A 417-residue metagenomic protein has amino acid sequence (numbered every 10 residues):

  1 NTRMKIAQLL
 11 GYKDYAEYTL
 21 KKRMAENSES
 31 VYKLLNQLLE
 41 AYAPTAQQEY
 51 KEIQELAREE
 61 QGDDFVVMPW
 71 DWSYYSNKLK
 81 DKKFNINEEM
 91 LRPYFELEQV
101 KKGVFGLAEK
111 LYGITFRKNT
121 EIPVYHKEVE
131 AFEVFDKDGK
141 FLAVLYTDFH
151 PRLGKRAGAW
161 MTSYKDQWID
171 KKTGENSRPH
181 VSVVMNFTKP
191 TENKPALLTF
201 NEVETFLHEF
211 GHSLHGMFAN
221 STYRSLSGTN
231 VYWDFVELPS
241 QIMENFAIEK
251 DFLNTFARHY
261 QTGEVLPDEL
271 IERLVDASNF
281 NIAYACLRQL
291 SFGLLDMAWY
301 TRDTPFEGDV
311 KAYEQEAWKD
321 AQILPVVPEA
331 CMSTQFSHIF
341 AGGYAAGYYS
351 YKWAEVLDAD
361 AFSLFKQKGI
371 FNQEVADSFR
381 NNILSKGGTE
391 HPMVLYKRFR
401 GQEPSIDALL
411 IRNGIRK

Functional and structural regions predicted by a protein language model:
N1-T2, G387: Short, 15-30-residue, compositionally biased linear elements with alpha-helical propensity or flexible coil
T2, I6-F187, V236, N245-L294 (+3 more regions): Active-site-proximal, well-structured secondary-structure segments within enzyme catalytic domains
N27-S28, P190-P195, R224: Short small-residue beta-strand/loop micro-motif enriched in glycine and branched aliphatics
K82, Q99, G103-F116, I122-E128 (+6 more regions): C-terminal, non-catalytic "cap/extension" segments appended to globular domains
R92-E96, K194-T199, A341-A346: Extended, non-catalytic structural segments that build the interaction scaffolds of large macromolecular assemblies
V181, F200, H215: Acidic/His-rich structured neighborhood in mature extracellular/periplasmic domains
T188-L207: Short pre-active-site segment immediately N-terminal to the catalytic Zn-binding motif
